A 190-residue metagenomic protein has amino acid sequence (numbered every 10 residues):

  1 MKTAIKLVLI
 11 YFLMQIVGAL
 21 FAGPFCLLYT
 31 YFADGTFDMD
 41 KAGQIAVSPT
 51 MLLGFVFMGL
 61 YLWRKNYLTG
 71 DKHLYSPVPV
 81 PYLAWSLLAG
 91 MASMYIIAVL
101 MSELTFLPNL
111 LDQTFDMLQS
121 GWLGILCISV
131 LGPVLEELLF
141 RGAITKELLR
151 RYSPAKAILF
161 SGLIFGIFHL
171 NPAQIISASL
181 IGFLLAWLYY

Functional and structural regions predicted by a protein language model:
M1, I5, F37, N66-L68 (+4 more regions): Short hydrophobic/aromatic segments of transmembrane alpha-helices and their interfaces
M1-G70, L74, P79: N-terminal, membrane-interfacial amphipathic/helix-forming hydrophobic leader that caps and precedes the first
A4-L9, Q44-S48, L83-L88, W122-L126 (+2 more regions): Hydrophobic alpha-helical transmembrane segments
K6, I10, M14, P77-W85 (+4 more regions): Alpha-helical transmembrane segments of multi-pass membrane proteins
L13-V17, F21, P49, L53-F57 (+5 more regions): Lipid-exposed faces of alpha-helical membrane segments in multi-pass integral membrane proteins
V17-Y29, F57, Y61, S93-L104 (+4 more regions): Alpha-helical membrane-inserting segments
T36-M39, T69-L138, T145-R150: Juxtamembrane helix-loop-helix connectors linking adjacent transmembrane helices in multi-pass membrane enzymes
W122-Y190: Transmembrane helix-loop-helix hairpins at the membrane interface of multi-pass integral membrane proteins
